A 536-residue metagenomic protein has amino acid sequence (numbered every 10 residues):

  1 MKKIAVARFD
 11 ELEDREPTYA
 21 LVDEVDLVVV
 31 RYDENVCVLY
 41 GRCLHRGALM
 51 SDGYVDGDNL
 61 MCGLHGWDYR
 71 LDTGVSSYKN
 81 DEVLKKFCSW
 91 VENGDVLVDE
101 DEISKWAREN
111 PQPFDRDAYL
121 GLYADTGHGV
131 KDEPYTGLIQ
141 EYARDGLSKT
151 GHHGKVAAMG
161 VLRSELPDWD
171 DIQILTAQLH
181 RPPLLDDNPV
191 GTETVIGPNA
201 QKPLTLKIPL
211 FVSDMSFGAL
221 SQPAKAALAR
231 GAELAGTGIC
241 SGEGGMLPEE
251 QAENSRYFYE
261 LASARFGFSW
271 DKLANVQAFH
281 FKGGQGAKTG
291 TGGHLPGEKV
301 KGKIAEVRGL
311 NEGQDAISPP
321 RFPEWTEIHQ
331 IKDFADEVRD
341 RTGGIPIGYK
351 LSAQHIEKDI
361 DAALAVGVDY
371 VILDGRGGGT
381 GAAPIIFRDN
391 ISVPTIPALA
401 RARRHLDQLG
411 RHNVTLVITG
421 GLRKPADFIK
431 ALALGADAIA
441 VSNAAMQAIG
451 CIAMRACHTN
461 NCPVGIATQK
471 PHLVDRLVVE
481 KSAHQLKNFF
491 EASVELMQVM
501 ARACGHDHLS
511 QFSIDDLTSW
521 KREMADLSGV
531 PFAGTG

Functional and structural regions predicted by a protein language model:
M1-G57, R70, K85-D115: N-terminal pre-ligand scaffold of iron-sulfur
T18, D72-G74, A382-F387: Short acidic, glycine/proline-rich loop/turn micro-motifs
C43, C62-H65, C457, C462: Short cysteine clusters
G57-G63, S76-K85, R476-K481: Short cysteine/histidine-rich metal-coordination sites, predominantly Zn2+-binding motifs
P111-L210, D214, A219-R230, T237-C240 (+5 more regions): Conserved, well-structured core domains of diverse proteins
K207, D214, A219-E337, R341-L364: Active-site-facing alpha/beta catalytic cores
P319-V474: Glycine-rich phosphate/ribose-binding loops and adjacent secondary-structure elements that form binding surfaces
R423-F428, L432-G536: Gly/Ser/Thr/Ala-enriched C-terminal appendages of enzymes
